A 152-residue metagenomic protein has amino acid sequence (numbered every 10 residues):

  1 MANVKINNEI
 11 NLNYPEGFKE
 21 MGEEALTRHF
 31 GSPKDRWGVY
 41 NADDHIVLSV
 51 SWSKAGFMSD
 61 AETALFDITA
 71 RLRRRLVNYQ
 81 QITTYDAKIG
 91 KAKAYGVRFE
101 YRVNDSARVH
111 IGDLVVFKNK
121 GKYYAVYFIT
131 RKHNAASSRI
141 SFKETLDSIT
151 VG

Functional and structural regions predicted by a protein language model:
M1-N3, S32-R36, K88-R98: Short, hydrophobic/aromatic-rich segments at coil-to-beta transitions
N7-T63: Secretory pathway targeting signatures of secreted, lumenal, and periplasmic proteins
I10, E16-E20, Y124-G152: Surface-exposed amphipathic alpha-helical segments
N13, G17, A42-H45, G90-A92 (+1 more regions): Short, solvent-exposed coil/turn segments at beta-strand boundaries
G22, L72-L76, T150: Sec/Tat-exported extracytoplasmic proteins
A55-F57, V103, K132-N134: Solvent-exposed loop/turn segments at secondary-structure junctions within structured extracellular/periplasmic domains
S59-T63, S106-R108, A135-I140: A short, polar/proline- and glycine-enriched secondary-structure boundary/capping micro-motif
F66-F117: Signature of long, low-cysteine stretches enriched in small and polar/charged residues
